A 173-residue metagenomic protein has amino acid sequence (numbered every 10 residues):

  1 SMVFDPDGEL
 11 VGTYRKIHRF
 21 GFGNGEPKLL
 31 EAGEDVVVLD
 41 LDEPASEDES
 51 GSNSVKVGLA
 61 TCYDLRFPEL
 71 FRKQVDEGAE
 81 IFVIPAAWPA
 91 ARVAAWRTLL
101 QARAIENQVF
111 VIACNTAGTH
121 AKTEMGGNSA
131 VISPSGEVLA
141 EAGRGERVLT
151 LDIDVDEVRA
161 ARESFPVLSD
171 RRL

Functional and structural regions predicted by a protein language model:
M2-E77, A90-T98, M125, S164-P166: Active-site catalytic loop in hydrolytic enzyme cores
D7-G8, G25-E26, G33-V37, R72 (+6 more regions): Short, surface-exposed linear patches
T13, V38, E47, T116-L173: C-terminal beta-strand edge segments of enzyme domains
T13-R15, L30-A32, L39-D42, A86-A90 (+5 more regions): Short, surface-exposed, polar/charged, turn-prone segments marking secondary-structure boundaries
K56, L65-L149: CN hydrolase (nitrilase-like) catalytic-core segments centered on the catalytic cysteine and neighboring Lys/Glu
